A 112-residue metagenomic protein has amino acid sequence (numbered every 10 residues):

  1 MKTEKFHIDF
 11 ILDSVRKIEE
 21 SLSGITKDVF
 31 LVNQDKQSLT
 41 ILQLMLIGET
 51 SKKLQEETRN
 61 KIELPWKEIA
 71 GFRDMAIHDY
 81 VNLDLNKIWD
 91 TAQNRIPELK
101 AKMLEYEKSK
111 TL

Functional and structural regions predicted by a protein language model:
M1-L112: Solvent-exposed interaction patches of small proteins and small membrane subunits
